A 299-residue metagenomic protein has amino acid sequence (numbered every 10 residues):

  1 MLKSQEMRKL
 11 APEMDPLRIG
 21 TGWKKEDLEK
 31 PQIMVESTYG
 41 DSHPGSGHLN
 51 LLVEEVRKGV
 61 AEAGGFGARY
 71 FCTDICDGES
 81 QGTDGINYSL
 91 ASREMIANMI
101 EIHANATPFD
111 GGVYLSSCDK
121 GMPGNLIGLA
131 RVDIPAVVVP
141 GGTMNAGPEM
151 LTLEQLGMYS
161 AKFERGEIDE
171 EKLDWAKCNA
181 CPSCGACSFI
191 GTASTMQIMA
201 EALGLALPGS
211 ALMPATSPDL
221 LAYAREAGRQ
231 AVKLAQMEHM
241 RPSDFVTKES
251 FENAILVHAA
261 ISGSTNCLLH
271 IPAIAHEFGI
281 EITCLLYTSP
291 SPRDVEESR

Functional and structural regions predicted by a protein language model:
M1-D27: N-terminal amphipathic/basic leader segments beginning at the initiator methionine
P16-G22, P182-A186, A254-V257: Glycine-rich, charged/polar anion/phosphate-binding loops that engage phosphate groups from diverse ligands
L28-I134: Long, structured ligand/cofactor-binding scaffold of large enzymes
G40-L49, L269-I280: Alpha-helical support elements that line or immediately flank enzyme active sites and cofactor-binding pockets
S89-N253: Active-site cavity-forming subdomains of large catalytic enzyme subunits
Y287-P292: Conserved small/polar residues in nucleotide/adenosyl-binding loops
V295-R299: N-terminal low-complexity segments that are often proline-rich with Ser/Thr-Pro
